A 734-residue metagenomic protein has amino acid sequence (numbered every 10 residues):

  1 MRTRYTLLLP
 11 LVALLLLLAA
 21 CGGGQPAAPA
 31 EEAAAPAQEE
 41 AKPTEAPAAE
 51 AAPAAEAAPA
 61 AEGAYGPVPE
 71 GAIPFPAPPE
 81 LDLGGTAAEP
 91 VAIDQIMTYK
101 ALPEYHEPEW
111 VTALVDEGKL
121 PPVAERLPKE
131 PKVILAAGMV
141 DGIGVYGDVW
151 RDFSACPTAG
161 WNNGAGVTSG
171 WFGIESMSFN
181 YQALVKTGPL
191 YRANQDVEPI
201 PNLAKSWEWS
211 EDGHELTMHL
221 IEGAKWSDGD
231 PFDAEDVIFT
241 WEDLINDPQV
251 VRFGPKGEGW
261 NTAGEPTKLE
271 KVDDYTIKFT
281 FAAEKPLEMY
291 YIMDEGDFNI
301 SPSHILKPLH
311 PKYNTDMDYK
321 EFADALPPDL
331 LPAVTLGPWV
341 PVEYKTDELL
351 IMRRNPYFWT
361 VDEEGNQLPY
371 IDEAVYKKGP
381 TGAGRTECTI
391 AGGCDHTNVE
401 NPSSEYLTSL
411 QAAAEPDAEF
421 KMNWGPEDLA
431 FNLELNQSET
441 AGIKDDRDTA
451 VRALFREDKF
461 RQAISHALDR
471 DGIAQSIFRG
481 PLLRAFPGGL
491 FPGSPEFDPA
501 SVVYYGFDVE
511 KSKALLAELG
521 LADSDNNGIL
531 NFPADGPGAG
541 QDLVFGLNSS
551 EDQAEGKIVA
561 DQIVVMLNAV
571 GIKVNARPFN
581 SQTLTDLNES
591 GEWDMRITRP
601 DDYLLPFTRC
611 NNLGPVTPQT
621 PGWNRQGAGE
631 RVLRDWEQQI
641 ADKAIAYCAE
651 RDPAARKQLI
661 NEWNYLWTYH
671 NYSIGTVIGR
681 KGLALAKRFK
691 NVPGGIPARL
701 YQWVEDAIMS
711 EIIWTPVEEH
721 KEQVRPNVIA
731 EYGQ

Functional and structural regions predicted by a protein language model:
M1-L8: Bacterial N-terminal signal peptides that target proteins for export
R4, G257-D318, G694-I696: Surface-exposed binding/hinge segments that line and control ligand-binding clefts or catalytic entry sites
Y5, A13-A101, A113, E117 (+11 more regions): Extracytoplasmic/periplasmic ligand-capture domains
E107, T112-S210, V334: N-terminal lobe/hinge region of extracytoplasmic solute-binding protein
F153-S178, L203, D230, E288-F298 (+3 more regions): A structural "hinge/loop" feature
G170-V185, A193, D294, H304-L306 (+3 more regions): Extracytoplasmic/periplasmic substrate-binding proteins
T676: Glycine-rich and polybasic anion-binding loops at the starts of cofactor/ligand-binding domains
